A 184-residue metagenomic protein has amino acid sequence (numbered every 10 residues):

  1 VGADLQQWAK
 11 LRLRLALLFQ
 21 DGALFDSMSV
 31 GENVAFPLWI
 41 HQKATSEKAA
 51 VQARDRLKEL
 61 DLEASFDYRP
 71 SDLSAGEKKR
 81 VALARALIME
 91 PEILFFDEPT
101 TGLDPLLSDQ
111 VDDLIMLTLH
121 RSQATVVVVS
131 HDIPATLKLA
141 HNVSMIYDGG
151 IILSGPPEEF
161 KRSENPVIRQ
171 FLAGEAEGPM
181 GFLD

Functional and structural regions predicted by a protein language model:
V1-A16, F160-S163: ABC ATPase NBD coupling module
E47-S65: Conserved ABC ATPase "signature" region
R69-L73, E77: Conserved ABC ATPase signature
E90: Conserved catalytic motifs of ABC-family nucleotide-binding domains
L94-D97: Catalytic Walker B motif of ABC-type/P-loop ATPase nucleotide-binding domains
D109-R121: Helical segment within the ABC ATPase nucleotide-binding domain
